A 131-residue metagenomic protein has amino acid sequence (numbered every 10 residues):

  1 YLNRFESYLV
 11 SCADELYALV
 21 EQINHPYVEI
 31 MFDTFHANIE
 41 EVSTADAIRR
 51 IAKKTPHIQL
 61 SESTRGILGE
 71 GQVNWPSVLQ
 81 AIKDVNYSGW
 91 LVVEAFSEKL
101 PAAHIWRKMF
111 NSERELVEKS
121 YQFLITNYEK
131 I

Functional and structural regions predicted by a protein language model:
Y1-L2, A95: Residue-level "edge-of-site" marker
L2-Y8: Surface-exposed cleft-lining segments at the edges of enzyme active sites
V10-F32, A37-I131: Histidine-acidic metal/acid-base catalytic patches
